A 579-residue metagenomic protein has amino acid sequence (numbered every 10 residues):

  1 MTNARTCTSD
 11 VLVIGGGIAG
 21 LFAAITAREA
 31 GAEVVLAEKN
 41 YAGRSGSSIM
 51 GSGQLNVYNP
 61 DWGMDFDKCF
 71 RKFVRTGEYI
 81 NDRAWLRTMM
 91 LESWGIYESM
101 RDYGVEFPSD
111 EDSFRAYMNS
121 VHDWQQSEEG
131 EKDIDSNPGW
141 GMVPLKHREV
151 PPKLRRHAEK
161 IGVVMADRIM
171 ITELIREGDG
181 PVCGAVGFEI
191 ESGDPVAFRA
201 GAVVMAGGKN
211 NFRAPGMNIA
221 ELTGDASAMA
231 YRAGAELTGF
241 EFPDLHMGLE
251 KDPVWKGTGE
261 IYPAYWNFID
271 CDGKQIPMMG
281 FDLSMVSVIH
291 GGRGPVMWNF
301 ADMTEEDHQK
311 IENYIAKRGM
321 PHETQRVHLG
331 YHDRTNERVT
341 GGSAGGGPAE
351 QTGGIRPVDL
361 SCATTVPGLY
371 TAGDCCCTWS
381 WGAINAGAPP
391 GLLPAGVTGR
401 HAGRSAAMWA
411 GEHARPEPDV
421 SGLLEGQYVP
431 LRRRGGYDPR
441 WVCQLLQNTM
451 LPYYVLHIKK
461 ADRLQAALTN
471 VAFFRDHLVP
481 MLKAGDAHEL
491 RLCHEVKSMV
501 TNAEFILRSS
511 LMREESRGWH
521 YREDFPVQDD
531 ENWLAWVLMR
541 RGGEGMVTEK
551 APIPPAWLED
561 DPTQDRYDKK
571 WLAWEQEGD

Functional and structural regions predicted by a protein language model:
T6-S9, S192-A202, T365-V366: Core beta-strand elements of the Rossmann-like FAD/NAD(P) dinucleotide-binding domain in flavoenzyme oxidoreductases
V11-L36: N-terminal Rossmann-like FAD-binding beta1-loop-alpha1 element of flavoenzymes
E29-M50: Glycine-rich FAD pyrophosphate-binding loop
N56-M89: Glycine-rich active-site loop/strand segments that organize a redox cofactor
W94, D102-T172, E241-A386, P452-D579: Mobile, glycine/GP-rich and aromatic-enriched active-site lid/loop segments adjacent to catalytic centers
I175-A197, V203: Conserved beta-strand-loop-beta-strand element in the redox core of flavoprotein oxidoreductases
A202-W255, A383-S405: Glycine-rich loop(s) and the adjacent beta-strand/alpha-helix scaffold that form part
W409-E489: Long, amphipathic alpha-helical stalk/connector segments used for oligomerization, subunit docking, or mechanical
